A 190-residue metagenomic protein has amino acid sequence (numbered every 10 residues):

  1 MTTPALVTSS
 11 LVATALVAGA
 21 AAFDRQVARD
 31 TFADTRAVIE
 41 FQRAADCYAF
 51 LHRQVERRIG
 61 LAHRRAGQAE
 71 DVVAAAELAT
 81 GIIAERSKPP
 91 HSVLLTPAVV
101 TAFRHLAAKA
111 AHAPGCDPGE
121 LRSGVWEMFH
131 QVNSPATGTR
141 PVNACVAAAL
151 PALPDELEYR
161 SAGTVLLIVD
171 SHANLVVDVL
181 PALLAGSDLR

Functional and structural regions predicted by a protein language model:
M1-A5: Positively charged n-region of N-terminal signal peptides that target proteins for export
S9-A18: Bacterial N-terminal signal peptides
G19-A28: Signal peptide processing junction and immediate N-terminal pro/mature segment of secreted/exported proteins
R29-D30, V142: Short linear interaction motifs
F32, R36, R57-R64, L94 (+4 more regions): Surface-exposed, polar/charged faces of alpha-helical domains in mature secreted/periplasmic/lumenal proteins
V38-A98: Early exported N-terminus immediately downstream of N-terminal targeting peptides
A75-P141: Mid-length scaffold segments of soluble, non-membrane domains
G119-R190: Amphipathic, charged alpha-helical segments and their helix-to-coil junctions in extracytoplasmic/peripheral assemblies
